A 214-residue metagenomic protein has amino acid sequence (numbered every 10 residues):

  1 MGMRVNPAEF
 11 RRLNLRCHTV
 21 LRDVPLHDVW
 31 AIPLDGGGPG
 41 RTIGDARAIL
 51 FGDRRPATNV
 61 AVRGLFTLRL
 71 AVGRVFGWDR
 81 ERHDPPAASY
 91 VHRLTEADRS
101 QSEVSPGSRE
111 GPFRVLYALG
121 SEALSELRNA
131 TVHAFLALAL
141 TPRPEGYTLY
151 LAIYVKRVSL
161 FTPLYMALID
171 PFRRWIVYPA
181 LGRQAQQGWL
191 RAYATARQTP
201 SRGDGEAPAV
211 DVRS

Functional and structural regions predicted by a protein language model:
G2-Q101: Hydrophobic ligand-binding cavity/cleft-lining segments
H27-A31, E122, G146-Y150: Intrinsic-disorder/low-complexity, polar/charged segments enriched in Ser/Thr/Lys/Arg/Asp/Glu/Gln
A61-G64, G146, V155-R157, A180-Q187: Short C-terminal domain-edge/linker segments immediately following a structured domain
F66-A71, D84, F161-P163, Q184-A192: Low-complexity, flexible helical/coil segments
S100-R143: Hydrophobic-ligand binding "helix-grip"
N129-A167: Beta-strand/loop substructures that line and gate deep hydrophobic ligand-binding cavities in soluble
Y165-A196: A conserved amphipathic terminal alpha-helix motif
A185-S214: Short, highly charged C-terminal tails/helix-capping segments
